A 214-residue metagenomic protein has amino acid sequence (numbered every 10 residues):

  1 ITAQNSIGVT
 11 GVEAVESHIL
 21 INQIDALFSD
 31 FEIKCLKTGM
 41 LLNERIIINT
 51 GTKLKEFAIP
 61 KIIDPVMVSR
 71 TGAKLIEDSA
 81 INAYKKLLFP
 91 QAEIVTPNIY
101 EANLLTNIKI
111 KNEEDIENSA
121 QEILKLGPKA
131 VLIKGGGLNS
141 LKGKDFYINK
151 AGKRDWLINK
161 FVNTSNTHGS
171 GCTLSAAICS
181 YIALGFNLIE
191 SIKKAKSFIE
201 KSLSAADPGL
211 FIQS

Functional and structural regions predicted by a protein language model:
I1-R70, K74: Conserved N-terminal subdomain of the carbohydrate kinase-like
G8-A14, A73-D78, N107-K111, N163: Short glycine-enriched, charge-decorated loop/helix-capping segments at active-site entrances that position
D78-R154: Conserved phosphate/ATP/ADP-binding segment of small-molecule kinases
N103-L104, T164-L188: Short, small-residue alpha-helix embedded
R154-D155, Y181-A195: Phosphate-handling active-site elements
R154-H168: Short pre-catalytic strand/loop immediately N-terminal to key active-site residues, enriched for Gly-Thr
I189-S214: Charged C-terminal helix
